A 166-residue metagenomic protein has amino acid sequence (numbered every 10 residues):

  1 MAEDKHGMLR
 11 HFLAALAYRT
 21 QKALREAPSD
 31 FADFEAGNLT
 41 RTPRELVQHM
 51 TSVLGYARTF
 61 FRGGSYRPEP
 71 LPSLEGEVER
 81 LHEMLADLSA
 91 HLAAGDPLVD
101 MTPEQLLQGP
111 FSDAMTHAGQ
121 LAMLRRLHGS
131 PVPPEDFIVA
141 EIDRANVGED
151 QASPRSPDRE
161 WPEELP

Functional and structural regions predicted by a protein language model:
M1-K5: N-terminal export signals and maturation junctions of secreted/periplasmic proteins
H6, R10-L24, F31-E69, L98-P166: Short, contiguous alpha-helical
T59-P97: Helix-adjacent hinge/juxtasegments
